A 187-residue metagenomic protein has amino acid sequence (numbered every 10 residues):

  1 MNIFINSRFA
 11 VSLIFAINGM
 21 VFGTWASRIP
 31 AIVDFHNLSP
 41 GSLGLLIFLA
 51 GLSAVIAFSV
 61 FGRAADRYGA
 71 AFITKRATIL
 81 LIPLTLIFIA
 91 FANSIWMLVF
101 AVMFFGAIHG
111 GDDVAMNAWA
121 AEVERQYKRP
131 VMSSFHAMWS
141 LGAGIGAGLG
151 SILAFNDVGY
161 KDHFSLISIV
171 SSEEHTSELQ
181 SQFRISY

Functional and structural regions predicted by a protein language model:
N2-P30, D34, M103-A107: Pair of pore-lining "gating" transmembrane helices in MFS-fold secondary transporters
A16, L84-T85, I95-D112: Hydrophobic core of transmembrane alpha-helices in multi-pass small-molecule transporters, especially MFS/SLC-type
G51-L52, S140-I145: Short hydrophobic/small-residue motifs within alpha-helical transmembrane segments of multi-pass transporter-like
I56-W96: Conserved MFS/SLC helix-loop-helix module at the cytosolic interface between two early adjacent transmembrane helices
V102-A137: Cytoplasmic helix-loop-helix junction between adjacent transmembrane helices in 12-TM secondary transporters
D162-S177: Symmetry-related core transmembrane helices of the 12-TM Major Facilitator Superfamily/SLC fold
E174-Y187: Single conserved hydrophobic/aromatic residue that forms the stacking wall/gate of nucleotide- or nucleobase-binding
